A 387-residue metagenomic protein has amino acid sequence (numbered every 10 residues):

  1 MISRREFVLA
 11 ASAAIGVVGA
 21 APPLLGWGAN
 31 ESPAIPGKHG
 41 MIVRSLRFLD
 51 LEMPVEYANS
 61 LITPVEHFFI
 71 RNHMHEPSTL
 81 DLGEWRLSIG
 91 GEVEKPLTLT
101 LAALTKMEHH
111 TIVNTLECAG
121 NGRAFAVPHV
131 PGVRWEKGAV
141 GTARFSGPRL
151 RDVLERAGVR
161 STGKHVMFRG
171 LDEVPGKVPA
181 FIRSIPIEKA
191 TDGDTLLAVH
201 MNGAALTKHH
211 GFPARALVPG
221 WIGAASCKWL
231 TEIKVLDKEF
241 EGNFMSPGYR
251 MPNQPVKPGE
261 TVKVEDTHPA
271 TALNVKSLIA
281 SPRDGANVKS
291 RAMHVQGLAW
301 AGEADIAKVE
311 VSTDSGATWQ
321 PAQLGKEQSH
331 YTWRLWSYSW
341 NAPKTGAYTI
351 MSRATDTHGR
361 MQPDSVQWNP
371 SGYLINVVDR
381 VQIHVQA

Functional and structural regions predicted by a protein language model:
M1-I15: N-terminal secretory signal peptides and thylakoid transit peptides that target proteins across membranes
A10, L25-G26: Compositionally biased amphipathic helical and low-complexity segments enriched in hydrophobic
I15-G16, R47: Residue-level detector of alpha-helical transmembrane segments in integral membrane proteins
G16-V17, V159: A generic secondary-structure boundary signal that marks alpha-helix termini
A20-P23: C-terminal segment of classical bacterial N-terminal signal peptides
W27-A387: Structured, non-membrane catalytic/scaffold regions adjacent to prosthetic-group chemistry
